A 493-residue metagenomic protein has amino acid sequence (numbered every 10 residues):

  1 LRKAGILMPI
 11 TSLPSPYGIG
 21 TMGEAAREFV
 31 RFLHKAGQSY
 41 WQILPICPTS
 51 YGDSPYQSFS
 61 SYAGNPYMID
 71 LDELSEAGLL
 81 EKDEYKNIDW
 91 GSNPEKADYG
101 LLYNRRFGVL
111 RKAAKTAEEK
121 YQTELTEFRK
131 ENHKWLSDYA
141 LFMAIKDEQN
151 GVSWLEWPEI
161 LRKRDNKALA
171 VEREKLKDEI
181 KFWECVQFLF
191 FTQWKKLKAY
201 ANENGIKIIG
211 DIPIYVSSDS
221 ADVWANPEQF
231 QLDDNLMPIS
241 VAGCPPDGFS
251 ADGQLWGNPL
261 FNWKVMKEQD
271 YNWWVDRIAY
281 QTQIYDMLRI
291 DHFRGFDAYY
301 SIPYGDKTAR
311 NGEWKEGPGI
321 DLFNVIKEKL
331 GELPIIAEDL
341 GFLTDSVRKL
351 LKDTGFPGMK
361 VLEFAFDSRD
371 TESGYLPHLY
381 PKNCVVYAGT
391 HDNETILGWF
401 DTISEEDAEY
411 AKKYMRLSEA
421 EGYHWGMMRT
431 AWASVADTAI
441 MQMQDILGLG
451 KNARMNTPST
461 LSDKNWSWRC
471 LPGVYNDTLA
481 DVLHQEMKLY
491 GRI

Functional and structural regions predicted by a protein language model:
L1-T11, R27: N-terminal regions that are enriched for targeting/export leaders and immediately downstream pro/stem segments
P9, S15, D53-Q187, F191 (+4 more regions): Alpha-amylase-like alpha-glycosidases and glucanotransferases acting on alpha-linked glucans and related
E24-T49, I284-Y285: Catalytic domains of carbohydrate-active enzymes, especially glycoside hydrolases
H34, W194-N204, K327, L351-K352: Surface-exposed amphipathic alpha-helices with a cationic face
L44, K207-I209, P213, M287 (+1 more regions): Outer-envelope exported proteins of Gram-negative bacteria
W183-E184, F188-V216: Conserved, well-ordered alpha-helix/loop/beta-strand core segments that scaffold catalytic motifs
T478-I493: C-terminal accessory segments of extracellular proteins
